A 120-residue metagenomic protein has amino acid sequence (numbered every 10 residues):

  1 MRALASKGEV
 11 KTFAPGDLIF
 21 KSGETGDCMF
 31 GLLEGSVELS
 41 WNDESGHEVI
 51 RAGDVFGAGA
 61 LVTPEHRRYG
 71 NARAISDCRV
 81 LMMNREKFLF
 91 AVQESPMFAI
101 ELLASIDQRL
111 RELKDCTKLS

Functional and structural regions predicted by a protein language model:
M1, R68-Y69, E86-S120: A small-molecule sensor/coupling module
M1-V10: A short glycine-rich, His/Asp/Glu-containing loop-to-beta-strand
L4, S40, A58-G59, M83 (+1 more regions): Residues that scaffold the ATP/ADP-binding catalytic core of kinase and kinase-like folds
E9, P15-D77: Cyclic nucleotide-binding regulatory domains
T12, D43, V92-P96: Flexible interhelical turns and helix-capping residues at alpha-helix boundaries within structured domains
F30, L39, L61, M82 (+2 more regions): Alpha-helix boundary/capping detector
C78-K87: A short hydrophobic beta-strand segment most commonly corresponding to one strand of the jelly-roll/cupin
